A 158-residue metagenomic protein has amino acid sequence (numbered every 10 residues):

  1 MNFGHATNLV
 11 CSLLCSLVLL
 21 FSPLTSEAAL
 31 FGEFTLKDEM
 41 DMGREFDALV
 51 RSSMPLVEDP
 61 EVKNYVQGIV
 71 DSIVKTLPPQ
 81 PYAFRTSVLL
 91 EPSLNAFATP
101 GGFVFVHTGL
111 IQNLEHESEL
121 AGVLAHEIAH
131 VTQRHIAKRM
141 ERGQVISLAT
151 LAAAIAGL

Functional and structural regions predicted by a protein language model:
M1-T7: N-terminal secretory signal peptides that target proteins for export/translocation
L9-V10, E27: Serine/threonine-rich, low-complexity intrinsically disordered segments
C11-S22: Bacterial N-terminal signal peptides
F21-L158: A Zn2+-metalloprotease active-site environment signal
